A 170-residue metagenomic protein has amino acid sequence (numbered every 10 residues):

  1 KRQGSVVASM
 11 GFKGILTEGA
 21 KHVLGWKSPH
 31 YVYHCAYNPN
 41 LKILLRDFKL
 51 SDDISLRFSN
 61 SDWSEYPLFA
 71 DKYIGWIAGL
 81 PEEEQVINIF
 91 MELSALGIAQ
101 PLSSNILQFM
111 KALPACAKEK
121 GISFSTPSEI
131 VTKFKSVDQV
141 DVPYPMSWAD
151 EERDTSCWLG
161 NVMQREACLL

Functional and structural regions predicted by a protein language model:
K1-R2: A conserved hydrophobic secondary-structure block that centers on an alpha-helix together with its immediately flanking
S5-K42: Acidic, His- and aromatic-enriched active-site or binding-groove loops in soluble protein domains that engage sugars
Y31-L41, L45-F48, D53, N60-W63 (+1 more regions): Active-site and substrate-binding clefts of carbohydrate-active enzymes
